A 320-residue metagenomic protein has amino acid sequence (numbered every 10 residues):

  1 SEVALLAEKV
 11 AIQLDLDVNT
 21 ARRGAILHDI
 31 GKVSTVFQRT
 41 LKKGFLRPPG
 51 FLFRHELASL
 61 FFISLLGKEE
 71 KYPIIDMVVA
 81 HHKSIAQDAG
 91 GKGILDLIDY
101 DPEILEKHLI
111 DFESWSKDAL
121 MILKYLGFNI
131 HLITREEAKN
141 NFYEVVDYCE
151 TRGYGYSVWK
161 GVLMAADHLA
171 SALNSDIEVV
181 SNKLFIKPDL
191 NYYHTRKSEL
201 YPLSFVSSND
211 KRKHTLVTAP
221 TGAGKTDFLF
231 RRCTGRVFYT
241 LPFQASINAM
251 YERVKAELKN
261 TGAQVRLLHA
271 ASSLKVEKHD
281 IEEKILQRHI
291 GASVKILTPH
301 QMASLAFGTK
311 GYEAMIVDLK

Functional and structural regions predicted by a protein language model:
S1-L184: Accessory nucleic-acid engagement/destabilization modules that flank
T20, H214-L216, R236-F238, V294: Residue-level preference for the first positions of well-ordered beta-strands
A58, F62, M77, A249-E257 (+1 more regions): Alpha-helical scaffold elements adjacent to nucleotide-binding pockets in ATP/GTP-utilizing enzyme cores
I186-L216: Conserved pre-motif I regulatory segment
N209-R232: Walker A/P-loop
T234-K259, L267-S273: Conserved Walker A/P-loop ATP-binding site and its immediately adjacent core in helicase/helicase-like ATPase domains
G262-G308: Inter-Walker segment of RecA-like/P-loop motor cores
H300-M302, Y312-K320: SF2 helicase catalytic motif II
